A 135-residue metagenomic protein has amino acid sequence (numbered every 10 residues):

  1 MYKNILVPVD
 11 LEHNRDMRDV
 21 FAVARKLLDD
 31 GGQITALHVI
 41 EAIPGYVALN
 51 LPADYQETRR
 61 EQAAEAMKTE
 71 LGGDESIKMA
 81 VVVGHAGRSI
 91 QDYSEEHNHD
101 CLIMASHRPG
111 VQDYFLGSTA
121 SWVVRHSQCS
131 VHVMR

Functional and structural regions predicted by a protein language model:
K3, D100, Q128: Conserved acidic residues
K3-N50: Small/aliphatic-rich secondary-structure junction motif
L28-D29, G72, Q128: Short conserved AdoMet
T35-L37, K78-V82, H132: General small-molecule cofactor/ligand-binding pocket signal
N50-Q56: Short glycine-enriched, charge-decorated loop/helix-capping segments at active-site entrances that position
Q56-K68: Short, surface-exposed alpha-helical segments at coil->helix boundaries
L71-L102, P109: Structural beta-alpha unit
M104-H126: Glycine-rich, Arg-bearing micro-motifs that act as flexible, cationic patches
